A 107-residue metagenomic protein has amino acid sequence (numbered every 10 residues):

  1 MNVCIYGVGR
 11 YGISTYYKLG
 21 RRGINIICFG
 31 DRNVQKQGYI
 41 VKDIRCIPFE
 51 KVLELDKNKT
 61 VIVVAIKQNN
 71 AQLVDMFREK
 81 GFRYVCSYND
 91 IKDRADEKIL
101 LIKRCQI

Functional and structural regions predicted by a protein language model:
M1-L19: Glycine-rich adenosine-cofactor-binding loop
M1-N2, I26, K57-K59: A general structural motif
I5-Y6, G30, V63-A65: Short hydrophobic segments within beta-strands
Y6, I13, I24-N25, Q72-E79: Structural/interface elements that position substrates and couple domains in central-metabolism enzymes
R10-G12, C28-F29, D43-I47: Short amphipathic alpha-helical surface micro-motifs
L19-R21, L55: Generic secondary-structure boundary signal with a strong preference for alpha-helix termini
R22-I40: NAD(P)-binding Rossmann-fold cofactor-contacting core
V34-I107: Phosphate-bearing ligand-interacting subdomains that bind or position ATP/ADP/UDP/GDP/NAD(P) or nucleotide-linked
